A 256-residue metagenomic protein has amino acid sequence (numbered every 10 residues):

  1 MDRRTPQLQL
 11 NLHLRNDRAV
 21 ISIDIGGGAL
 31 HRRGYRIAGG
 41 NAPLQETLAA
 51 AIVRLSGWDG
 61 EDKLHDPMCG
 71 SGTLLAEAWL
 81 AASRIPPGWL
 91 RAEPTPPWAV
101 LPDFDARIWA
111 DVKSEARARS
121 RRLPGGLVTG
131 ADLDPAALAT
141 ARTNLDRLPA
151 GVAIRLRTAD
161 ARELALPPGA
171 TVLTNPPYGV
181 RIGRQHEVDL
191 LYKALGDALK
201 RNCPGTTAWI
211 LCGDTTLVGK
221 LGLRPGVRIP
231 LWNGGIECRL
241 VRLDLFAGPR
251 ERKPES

Functional and structural regions predicted by a protein language model:
M1-Y35: Non-catalytic substrate-recognition/targeting regions of SAM-dependent transferases
L10, H65, T129-A131, R157 (+3 more regions): Hydrophobic/aromatic beta-strand patches that form the interior of the parallel beta-sheet core in alpha/beta enzyme
R18-V20, E61-L64, L127, T171 (+1 more regions): Beta-sheet entry/capping signal
I21-G57: SAM-dependent Rossmann-like transferase core, predominantly class I methyltransferases with a strong bias toward
D24-I25, R33-G34, W79-L80, L221-L223: Short acidic, glycine/serine/threonine-rich loops at helix termini
L44-A165, R181, Q185-E187: Conserved S-adenosyl-L-methionine
A159-S256: C-terminal catalytic and target-recognition region of SAM-dependent MTase-like enzymes, primarily methyltransferases
